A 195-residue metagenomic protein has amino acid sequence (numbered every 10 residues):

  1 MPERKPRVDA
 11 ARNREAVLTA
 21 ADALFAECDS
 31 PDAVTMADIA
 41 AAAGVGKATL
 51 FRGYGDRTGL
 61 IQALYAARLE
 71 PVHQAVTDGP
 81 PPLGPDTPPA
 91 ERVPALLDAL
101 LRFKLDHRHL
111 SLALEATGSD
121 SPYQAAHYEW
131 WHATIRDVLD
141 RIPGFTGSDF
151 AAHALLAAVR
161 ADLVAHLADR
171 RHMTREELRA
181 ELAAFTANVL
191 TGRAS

Functional and structural regions predicted by a protein language model:
M1, A133-F145, A154, V164-S195: C-terminal peripheral helix-coil segments that are non-catalytic and often amphipathic
M1-A42, G59: Basic, helix-initiating cap at the start of DNA-binding domains
A33, H109-E115, A165-A168: Short, hydrophobic secondary-structure boundary micro-motifs
G44-Y54: Short hydrophobic/aromatic patch on the recognition helix
I61-R68, H127: Alpha-helical DNA-contacting segments of helix-turn-helix folds
A66-V93: Amphipathic alpha-helical linker/stalk segments
H73, E91, A95, A99-D106 (+4 more regions): Amphipathic alpha-helical packing segments from all-alpha helical-bundle domains
T77-P81, L112-S121: Short linear capping/connector segments at secondary-structure termini
